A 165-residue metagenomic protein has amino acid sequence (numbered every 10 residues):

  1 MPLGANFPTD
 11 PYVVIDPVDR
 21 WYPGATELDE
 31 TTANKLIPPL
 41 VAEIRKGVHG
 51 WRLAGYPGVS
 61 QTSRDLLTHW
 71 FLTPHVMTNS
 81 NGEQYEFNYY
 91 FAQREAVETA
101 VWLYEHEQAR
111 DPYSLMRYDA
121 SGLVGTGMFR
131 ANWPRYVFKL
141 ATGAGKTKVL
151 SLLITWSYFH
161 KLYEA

Functional and structural regions predicted by a protein language model:
M1-F87: N-terminal accessory nucleic-acid engagement/regulatory domains that precede and modulate ATP-driven motor cores
N6, T26, V124-F129, G145: Compositionally biased, intrinsically disordered low-complexity regions
A33, E107, I154-Y158: Generic alpha-helical propensity signal that fires on short helical segments and nearby coil/disordered stretches
V48-W51, A100-Y104, S157-K161: Hydrophobic, Leu/Ile/Phe/Ala-enriched alpha-helical segments that form helix-helix packing faces
L53-K139: Conserved pre-motif I regulatory segment
R135-A144, V149-A165: Conserved SF1/SF2 helicase motif Ia
